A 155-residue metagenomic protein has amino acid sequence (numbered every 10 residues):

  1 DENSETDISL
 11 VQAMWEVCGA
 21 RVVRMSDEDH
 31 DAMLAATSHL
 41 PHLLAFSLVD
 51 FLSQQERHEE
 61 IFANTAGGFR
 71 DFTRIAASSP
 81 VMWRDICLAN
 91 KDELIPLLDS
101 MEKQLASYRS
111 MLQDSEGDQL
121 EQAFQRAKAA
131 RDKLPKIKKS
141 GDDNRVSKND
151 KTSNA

Functional and structural regions predicted by a protein language model:
D1-R74: Internal alpha-helical scaffold of NAD(P)-dependent oxidoreductase catalytic cores
A36, L43-A45, H58, R84 (+2 more regions): Alpha-helix boundary/interfacial micro-motifs
H58-A127: Interdomain hinge/lid region at the active-site interface of Rossmann-like NAD(P)-dependent oxidoreductases
S107-A155: C-terminal helix-rich "cap/oligomerization" subdomain common to oxidoreductases
